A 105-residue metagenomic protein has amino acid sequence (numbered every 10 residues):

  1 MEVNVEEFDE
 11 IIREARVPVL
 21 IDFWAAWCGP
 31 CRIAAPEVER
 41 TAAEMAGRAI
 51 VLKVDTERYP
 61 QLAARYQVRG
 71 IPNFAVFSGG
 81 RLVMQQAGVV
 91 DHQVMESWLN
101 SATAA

Functional and structural regions predicted by a protein language model:
M1-V19, P60: A short beta-strand-turn-helix
R16, F23-W27, G70: Short pre-active-site segment immediately N-terminal to redox-active cysteine/selenocysteine motifs in thiol-based
V17, P60, Y66-A75: Structural micro-motif
L20-I21, V51, F74: Hydrophobic beta-strand anchors of alpha/beta hydrolase catalytic cores
C28-C31, F74: The canonical Cys-X-X-Cys-His
R32-M45: Typically the conserved alpha-helix immediately C-terminal to a functionally engaged Cys/Sec in thioredoxin-like
T56: Hydrophobic anchor residue in the Rossmann-like NAD(P) cofactor-binding loop of oxidoreductases, predominantly
A75-A105: Non-catalytic, surface beta->alpha helical segment in thiol-disulfide oxidoreductase systems
